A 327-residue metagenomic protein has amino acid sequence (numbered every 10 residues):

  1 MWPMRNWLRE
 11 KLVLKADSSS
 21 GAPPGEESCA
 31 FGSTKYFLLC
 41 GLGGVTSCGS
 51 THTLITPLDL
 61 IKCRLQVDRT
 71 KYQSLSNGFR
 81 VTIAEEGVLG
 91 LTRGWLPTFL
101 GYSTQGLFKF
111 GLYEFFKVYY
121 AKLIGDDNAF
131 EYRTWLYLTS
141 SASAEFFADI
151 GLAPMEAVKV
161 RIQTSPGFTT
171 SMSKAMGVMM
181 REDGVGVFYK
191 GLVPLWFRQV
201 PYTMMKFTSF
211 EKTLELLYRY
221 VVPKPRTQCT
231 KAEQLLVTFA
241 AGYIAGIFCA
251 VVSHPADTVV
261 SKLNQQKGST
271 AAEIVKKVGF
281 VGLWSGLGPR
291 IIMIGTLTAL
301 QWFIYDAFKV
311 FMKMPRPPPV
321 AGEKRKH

Functional and structural regions predicted by a protein language model:
M1-T46, I61-Y72, S76, R80 (+6 more regions): Flexible extramembrane linkers and terminal tails adjacent to transmembrane helices in organellar membrane proteins
L38-S50, L54, L96, L100: Residue-level signal for short hydrophobic patches within transmembrane helices of multi-pass membrane transporters
L54-P57, I61: Short hydrophobic motif
L58, W95, I162: Glycine-rich, histidine-containing beta strand-loop boundary motifs that form or position
T82-T98: Interfacial helix-start motif at the membrane-water boundary
